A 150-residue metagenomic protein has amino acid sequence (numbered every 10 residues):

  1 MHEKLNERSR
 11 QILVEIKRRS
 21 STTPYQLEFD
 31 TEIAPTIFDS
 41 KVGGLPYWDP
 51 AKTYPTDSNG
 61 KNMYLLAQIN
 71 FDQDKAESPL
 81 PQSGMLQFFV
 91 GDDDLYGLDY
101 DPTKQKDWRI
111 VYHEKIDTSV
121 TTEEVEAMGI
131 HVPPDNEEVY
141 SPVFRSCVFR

Functional and structural regions predicted by a protein language model:
M1-R150: Preference for intrinsically disordered or flexible, low-complexity segments and adjacent hinge/connector residues
